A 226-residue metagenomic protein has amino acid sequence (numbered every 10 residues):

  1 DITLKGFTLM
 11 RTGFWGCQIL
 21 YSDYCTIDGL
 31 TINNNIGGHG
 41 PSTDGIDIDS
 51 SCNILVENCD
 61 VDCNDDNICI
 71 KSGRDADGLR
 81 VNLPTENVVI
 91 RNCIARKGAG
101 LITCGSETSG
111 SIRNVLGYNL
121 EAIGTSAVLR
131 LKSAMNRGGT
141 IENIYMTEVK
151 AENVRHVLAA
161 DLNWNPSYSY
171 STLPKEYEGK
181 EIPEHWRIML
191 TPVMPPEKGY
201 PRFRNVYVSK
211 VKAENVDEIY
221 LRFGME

Functional and structural regions predicted by a protein language model:
D1-E226: Extracellular/periplasmic carbohydrate-active domains that bind, remodel, or depolymerize complex polysaccharides
